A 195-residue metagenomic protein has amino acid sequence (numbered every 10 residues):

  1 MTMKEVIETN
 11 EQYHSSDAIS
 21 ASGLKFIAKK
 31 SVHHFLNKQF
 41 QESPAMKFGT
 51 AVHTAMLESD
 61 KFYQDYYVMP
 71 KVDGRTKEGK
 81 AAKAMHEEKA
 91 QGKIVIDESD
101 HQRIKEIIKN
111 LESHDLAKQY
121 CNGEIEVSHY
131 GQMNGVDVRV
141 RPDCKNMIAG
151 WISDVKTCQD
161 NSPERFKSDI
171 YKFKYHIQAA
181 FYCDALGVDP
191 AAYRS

Functional and structural regions predicted by a protein language model:
M1-V140: Metal-dependent nuclease catalytic cores that hydrolyze phosphodiester bonds in DNA/RNA, characterized by
G123-S195: Mg2+/Mn2+-dependent nuclease catalytic core
